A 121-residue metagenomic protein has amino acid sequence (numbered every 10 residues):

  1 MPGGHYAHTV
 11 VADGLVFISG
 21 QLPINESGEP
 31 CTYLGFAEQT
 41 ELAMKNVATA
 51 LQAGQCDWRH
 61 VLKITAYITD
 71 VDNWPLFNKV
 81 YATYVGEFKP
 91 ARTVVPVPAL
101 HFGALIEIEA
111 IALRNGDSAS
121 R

Functional and structural regions predicted by a protein language model:
M1-R121: Short, polar/acidic, helix-capping and beta-turn segments at strand->helix junctions that line the mouths
